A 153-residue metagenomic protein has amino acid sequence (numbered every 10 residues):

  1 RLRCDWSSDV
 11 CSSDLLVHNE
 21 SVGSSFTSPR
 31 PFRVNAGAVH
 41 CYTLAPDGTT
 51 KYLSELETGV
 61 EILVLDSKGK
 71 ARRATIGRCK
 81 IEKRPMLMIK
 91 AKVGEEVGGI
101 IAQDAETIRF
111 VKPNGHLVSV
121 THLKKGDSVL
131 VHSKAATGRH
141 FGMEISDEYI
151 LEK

Functional and structural regions predicted by a protein language model:
R1-W6, V10: Single conserved hydrophobic/aromatic residue that forms the stacking wall/gate of nucleotide- or nucleobase-binding
N19, G23-K51: Conserved AWS/pre-SET-to-SET junction and N-terminal core of the SET lysine methyltransferase domain, specifically
P31-L44, E96-P113, L151: Short, basic/aromatic beta-hairpin or loop at an interaction surface
A38, L44-T50, S67, H116 (+1 more regions): Terminal interaction modules at protein C-ends
L53-E57, L123: Short, well-ordered loop/turn sites that connect or cap secondary structure elements
L65-A71, S133-R139: Short, charged beta-turn/beta-strand-edge "cap" motif at the junction between a beta-strand and an adjacent loop
R72-A91, F141-K153: Short, compositionally biased
M88-T137: Glycine- and charge-enriched low-complexity intrinsically disordered segments
